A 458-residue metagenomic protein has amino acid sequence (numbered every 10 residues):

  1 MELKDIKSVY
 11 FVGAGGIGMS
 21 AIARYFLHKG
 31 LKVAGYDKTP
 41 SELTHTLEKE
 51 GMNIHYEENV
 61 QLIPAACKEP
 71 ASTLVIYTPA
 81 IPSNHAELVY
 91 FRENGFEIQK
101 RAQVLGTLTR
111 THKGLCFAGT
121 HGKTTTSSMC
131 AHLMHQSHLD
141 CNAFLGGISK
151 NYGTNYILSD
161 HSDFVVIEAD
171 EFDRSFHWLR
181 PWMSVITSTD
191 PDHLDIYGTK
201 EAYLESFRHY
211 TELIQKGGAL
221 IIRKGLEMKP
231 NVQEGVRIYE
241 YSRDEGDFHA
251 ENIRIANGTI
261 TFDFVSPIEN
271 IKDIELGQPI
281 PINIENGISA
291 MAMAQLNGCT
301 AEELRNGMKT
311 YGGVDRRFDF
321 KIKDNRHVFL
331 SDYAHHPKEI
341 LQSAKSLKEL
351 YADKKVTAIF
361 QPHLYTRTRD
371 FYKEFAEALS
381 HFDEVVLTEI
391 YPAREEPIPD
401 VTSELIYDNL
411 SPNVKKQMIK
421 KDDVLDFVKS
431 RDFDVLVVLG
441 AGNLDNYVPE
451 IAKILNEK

Functional and structural regions predicted by a protein language model:
E2-S8, G18, Y25, K29 (+2 more regions): Nucleotide phosphate-binding/pyrophosphate-handling subdomain across enzymes that bind or process nucleotide phosphates
V9-A14, L439: Conserved N-terminal Rossmann-fold NAD(P)-binding element of oxidoreductases
Y25-L31, E48, L62-K68, P79-K224 (+4 more regions): Phosphate-binding loop of NTP-binding sites
K32-K38, L220-K224, T357-F360, F382-P392: Short internal beta-strands
Y36-D37, H55-V60, Q99-Q103, F144-G146 (+4 more regions): Beta-strand->loop->alpha-helix junctions that form or flank phosphate-binding loops in nucleotide-handling enzymes
Y36-H55, K150-N155: N-terminal beta-loop-helix "entrance" segment that forms/cooperates in small-molecule cofactor or anionic ligand
N59-A71, H177, V424-R431: Short amphipathic alpha-helix with an adjacent loop that forms part of the alpha/beta core around
R237, A376-D434: C-terminal helical cap/extension that packs against the catalytic core of soluble nucleotide-cofactor enzymes
